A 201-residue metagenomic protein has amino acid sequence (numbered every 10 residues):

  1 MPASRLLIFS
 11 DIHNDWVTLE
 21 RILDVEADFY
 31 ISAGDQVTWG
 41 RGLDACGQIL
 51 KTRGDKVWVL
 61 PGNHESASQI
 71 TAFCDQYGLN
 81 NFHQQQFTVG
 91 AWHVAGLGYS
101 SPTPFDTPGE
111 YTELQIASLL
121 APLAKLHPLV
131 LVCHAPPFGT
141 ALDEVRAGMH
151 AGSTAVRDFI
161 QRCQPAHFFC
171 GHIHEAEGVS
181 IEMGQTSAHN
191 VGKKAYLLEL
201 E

Functional and structural regions predicted by a protein language model:
M1-Q48, T52, A67-Q69, K125: N-terminal active-site segment of His-dependent metallophosphoesterases
P2-A3, T18, A72, Q86-G90 (+5 more regions): Binuclear metal-dependent phosphoesterase catalytic core
I8-S10, Y30-D35, V57-N63, N81-H83 (+4 more regions): Active-site neighborhood of phospho(di)ester-bond hydrolases with catalytic His/Asp-centered motifs
H13-T18, V37-R41, N63-I70, P102-F105 (+3 more regions): Active-site environment of divalent metal-dependent phosphoester hydrolases
N14, E65-G152: Conserved catalytic scaffold of divalent metal-dependent phosphoesterases
E20, V25-E26, A124, L131 (+2 more regions): A structural signal for the main folded, soluble domain(s) of proteins
I49-G54, A124-K125, I160-C163, M183: Short, conserved loop/helix-junction motifs that constitute active-site signature segments in enzyme catalytic cores
